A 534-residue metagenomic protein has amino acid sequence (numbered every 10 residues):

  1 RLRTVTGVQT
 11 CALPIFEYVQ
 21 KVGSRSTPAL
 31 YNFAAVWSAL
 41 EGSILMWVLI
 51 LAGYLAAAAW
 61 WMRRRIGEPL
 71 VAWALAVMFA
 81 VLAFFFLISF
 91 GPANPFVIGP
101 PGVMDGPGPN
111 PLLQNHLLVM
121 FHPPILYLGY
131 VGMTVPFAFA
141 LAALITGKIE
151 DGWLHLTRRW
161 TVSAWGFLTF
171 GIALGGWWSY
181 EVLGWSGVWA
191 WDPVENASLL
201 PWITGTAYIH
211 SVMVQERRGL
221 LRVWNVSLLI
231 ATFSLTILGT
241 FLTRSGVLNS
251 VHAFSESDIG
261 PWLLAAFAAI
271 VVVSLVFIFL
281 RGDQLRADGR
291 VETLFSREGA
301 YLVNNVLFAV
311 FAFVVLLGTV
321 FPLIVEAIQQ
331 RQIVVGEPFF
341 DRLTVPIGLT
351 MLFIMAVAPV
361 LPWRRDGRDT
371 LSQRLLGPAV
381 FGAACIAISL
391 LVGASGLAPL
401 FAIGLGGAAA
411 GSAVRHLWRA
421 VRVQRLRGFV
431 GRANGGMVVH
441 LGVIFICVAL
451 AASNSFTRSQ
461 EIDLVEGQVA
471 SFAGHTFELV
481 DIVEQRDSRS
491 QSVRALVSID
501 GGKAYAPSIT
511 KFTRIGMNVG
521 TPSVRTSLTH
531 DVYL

Functional and structural regions predicted by a protein language model:
R1-G7, C11: Single conserved hydrophobic/aromatic residue that forms the stacking wall/gate of nucleotide- or nucleobase-binding
V8, P14-F16, P193-L200, L248-F472 (+1 more regions): Contiguous transmembrane helix-bundle modules in multi-pass membrane proteins
V8, T27-Y31, W47-R63, V135-L144 (+4 more regions): Central hydrophobic cores of alpha-helical transmembrane segments in multi-pass inner-membrane proteins across all
T10-E41, N94-P123, E150, L174-A197 (+6 more regions): Membrane-interface interhelical loops and short amphipathic "cap" helices that link adjacent transmembrane segments
V36, S43-G176: A conserved hydrophobic secondary-structure block that centers on an alpha-helix together with its immediately flanking
A39, A57-V81, I145-G166, A190-W191 (+6 more regions): Membrane-interfacial loop-to-helix junctions in multi-pass inner-membrane proteins
G42-V48, Y127-Y130, A190-I203, R244 (+1 more regions): Structural signature of hydrophobic alpha-helical transmembrane segments
G382-A384, G435, I444-L534: Accessory, solvent-exposed terminal regions and/or long lumenal/extracellular loops of proteins
